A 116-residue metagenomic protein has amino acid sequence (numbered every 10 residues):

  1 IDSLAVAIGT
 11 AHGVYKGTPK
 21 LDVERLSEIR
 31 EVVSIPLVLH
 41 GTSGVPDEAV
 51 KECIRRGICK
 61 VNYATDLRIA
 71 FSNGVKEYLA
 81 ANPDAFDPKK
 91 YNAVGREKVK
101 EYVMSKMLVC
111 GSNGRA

Functional and structural regions predicted by a protein language model:
I1-E24: Glycine/Thr-rich beta-alpha phosphate-binding loop at enzyme active sites
L4-V6, L37-G41, C59-Y63: Hydrophobic faces of well-ordered beta-strands that scaffold small-molecule active sites in alpha/beta enzyme cores
I8-H12, R56-S72: Glycine-rich phosphate-binding active-site loops on the catalytic face of alpha/beta enzymes
Y15-T18, L39-T42, A64, Y91: Glycine- and other small-residue-rich loops at beta-strand/loop junctions that grip anionic moieties
T18-L39: Alpha-helix-loop-beta-strand connector modules within alpha/beta enzyme cores
T42-I58: Catalytic cores of alpha/beta
E77-A116: Extended, intrinsically disordered, low-complexity segments
